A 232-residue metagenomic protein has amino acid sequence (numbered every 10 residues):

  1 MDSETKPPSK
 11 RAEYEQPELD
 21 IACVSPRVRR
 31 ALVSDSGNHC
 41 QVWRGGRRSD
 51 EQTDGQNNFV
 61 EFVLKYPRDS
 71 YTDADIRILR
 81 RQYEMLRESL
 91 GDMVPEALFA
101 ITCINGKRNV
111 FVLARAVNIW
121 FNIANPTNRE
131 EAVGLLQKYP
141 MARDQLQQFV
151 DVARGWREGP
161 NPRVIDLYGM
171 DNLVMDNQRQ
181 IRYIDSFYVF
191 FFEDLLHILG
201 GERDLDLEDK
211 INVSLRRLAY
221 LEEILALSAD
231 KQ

Functional and structural regions predicted by a protein language model:
M1-A31: Juxta-kinase regulatory segment immediately upstream of eukaryotic protein kinase catalytic domains
R27-E84: ATP-binding glycine-rich loop module of kinase domains
F59, K107-N109, R179: Conserved catalytic motifs of the protein kinase core domain
Y66, R87, G91-Q145: Conserved structural core of kinase catalytic domains
T72-L79, I123-P126, E193: Active-site-adjacent loop/helix micro-motif of nuclease/hydrolase catalytic cores
D75-E84, L136-A153: Well-ordered, non-membrane alpha-helical segments in soluble/globular domains
Q137-M141, Q145, P160-R163, D176-Q232: C-lobe/activation-segment region of protein kinase-like
